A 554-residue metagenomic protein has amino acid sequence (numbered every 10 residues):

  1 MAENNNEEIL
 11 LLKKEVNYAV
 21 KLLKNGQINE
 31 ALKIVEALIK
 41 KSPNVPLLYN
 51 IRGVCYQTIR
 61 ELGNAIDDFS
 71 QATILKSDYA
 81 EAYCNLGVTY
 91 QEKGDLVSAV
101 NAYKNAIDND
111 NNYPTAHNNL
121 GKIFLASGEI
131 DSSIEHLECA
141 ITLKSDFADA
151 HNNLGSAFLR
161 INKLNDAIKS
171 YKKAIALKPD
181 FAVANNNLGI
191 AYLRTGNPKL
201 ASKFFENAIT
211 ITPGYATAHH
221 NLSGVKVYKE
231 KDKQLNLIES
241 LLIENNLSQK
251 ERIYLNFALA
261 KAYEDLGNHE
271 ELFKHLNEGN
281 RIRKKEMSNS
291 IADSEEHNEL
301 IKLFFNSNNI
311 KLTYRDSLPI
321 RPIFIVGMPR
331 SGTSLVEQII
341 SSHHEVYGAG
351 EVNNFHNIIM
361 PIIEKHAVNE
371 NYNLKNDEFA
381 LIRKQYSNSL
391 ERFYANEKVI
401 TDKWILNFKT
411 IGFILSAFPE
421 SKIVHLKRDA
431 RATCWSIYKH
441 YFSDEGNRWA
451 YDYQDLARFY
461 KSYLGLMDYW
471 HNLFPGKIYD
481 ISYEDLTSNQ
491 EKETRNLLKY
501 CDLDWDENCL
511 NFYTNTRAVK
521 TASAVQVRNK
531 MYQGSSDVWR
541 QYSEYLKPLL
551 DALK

Functional and structural regions predicted by a protein language model:
M1-K14, I238, N246-S248: TPR-adjacent "capping" and linker segments in tetratricopeptide-repeat scaffold/adaptor proteins
V16, V20, K24, L47-T58 (+6 more regions): Conserved alpha-helical positions within TPR/SEL1-like repeat arrays
K24-K33, T58-Q71, Q91-N105, T115 (+4 more regions): Structural signature of tandem alpha-helical TPR/SEL1-like repeats, specifically the intra-repeat loop/turn
S223, L235-N246, L255-P322, N369-K398 (+3 more regions): PAPS-dependent sulfotransferases, especially Golgi type II membrane carbohydrate sulfotransferases
D316-S416, L426: Phosphate-binding active sites in nucleotide-utilizing proteins
I414-I437: Conserved phosphate-donor/acceptor-positioning beta-strand/loop module used by diverse small-molecule
